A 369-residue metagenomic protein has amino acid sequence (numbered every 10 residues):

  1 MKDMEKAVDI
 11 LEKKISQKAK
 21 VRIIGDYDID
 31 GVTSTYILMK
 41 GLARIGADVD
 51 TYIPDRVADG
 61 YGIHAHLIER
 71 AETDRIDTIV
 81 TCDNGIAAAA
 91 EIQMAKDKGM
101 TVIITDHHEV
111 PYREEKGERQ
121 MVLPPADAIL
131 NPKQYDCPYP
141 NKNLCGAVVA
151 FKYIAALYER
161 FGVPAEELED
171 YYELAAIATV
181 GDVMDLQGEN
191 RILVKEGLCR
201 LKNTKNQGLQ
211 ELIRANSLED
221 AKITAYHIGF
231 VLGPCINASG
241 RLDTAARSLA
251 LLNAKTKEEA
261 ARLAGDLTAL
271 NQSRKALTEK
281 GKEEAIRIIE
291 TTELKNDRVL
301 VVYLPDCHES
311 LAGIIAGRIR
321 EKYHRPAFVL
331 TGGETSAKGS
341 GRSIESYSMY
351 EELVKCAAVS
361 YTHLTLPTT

Functional and structural regions predicted by a protein language model:
M1-T78, K98-G99, K116-R119, P125 (+2 more regions): Hydrophobic helix-and-loop "lid/oligomerization" segment in the mid-to-C-terminal part of catalytic domains
Y52, C82, T105-H107, L130-P132 (+1 more regions): Generic beta-sheet signal
I79-C82, C137-N141, V183: Flexible, glycine/proline-enriched loop segments at strand-loop-helix junctions that form or flank small-ligand binding
I86-A87: Phosphate/diphosphate-binding loops
I92-P111, V183: Catalytic PLP-binding core of fold-type I/II PLP enzymes
I103-T105, E109-P164, Y172: Conserved phosphate-handling catalytic cores of large alpha/beta enzymes
A150, T365-T368: Intrinsically disordered, low-complexity repeat segments enriched in small/polar residues
